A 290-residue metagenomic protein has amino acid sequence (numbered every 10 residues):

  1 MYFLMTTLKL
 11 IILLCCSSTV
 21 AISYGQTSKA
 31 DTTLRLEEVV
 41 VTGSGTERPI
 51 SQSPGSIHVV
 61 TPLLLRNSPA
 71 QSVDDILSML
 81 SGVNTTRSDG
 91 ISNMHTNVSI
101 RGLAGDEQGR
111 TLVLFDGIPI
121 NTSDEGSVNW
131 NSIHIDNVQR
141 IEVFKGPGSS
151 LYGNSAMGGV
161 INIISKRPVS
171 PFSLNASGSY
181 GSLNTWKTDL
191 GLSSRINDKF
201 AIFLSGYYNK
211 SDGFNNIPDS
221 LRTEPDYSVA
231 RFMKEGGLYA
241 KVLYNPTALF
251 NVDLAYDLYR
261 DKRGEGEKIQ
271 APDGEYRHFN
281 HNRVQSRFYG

Functional and structural regions predicted by a protein language model:
Q26-R66: Short, acidic, small-residue-rich periplasmic hinge/interaction motif at the N-terminus of Gram-negative outer-membrane
E37, G55-S72, I100-L103, S179-Y180 (+1 more regions): Short, polar/charged loop or turn motifs at beta-strand boundaries
S68, S72, H95, V128 (+4 more regions): Transmembrane beta-barrel architecture of outer-membrane proteins
V73-I76, T96-R101, L114, N131-H134 (+3 more regions): N-terminal periplasmic accessory domains that precede and gate Gram-negative outer-membrane beta-barrel machines
D74, S78-I118: Extracytoplasmic beta-strand/coil segments of soluble accessory domains associated with Gram-negative outer-membrane
I118-K145: Short acidic/polar hinge/loop motifs at secondary-structure boundaries that mediate gating or recognition
D124, K187, S211-I217, R260-E267 (+1 more regions): Outer-membrane beta-barrel proteins
Y180-K210, L221-K262, N282-G290: Transmembrane beta-barrel wall of Gram-negative outer-membrane proteins
